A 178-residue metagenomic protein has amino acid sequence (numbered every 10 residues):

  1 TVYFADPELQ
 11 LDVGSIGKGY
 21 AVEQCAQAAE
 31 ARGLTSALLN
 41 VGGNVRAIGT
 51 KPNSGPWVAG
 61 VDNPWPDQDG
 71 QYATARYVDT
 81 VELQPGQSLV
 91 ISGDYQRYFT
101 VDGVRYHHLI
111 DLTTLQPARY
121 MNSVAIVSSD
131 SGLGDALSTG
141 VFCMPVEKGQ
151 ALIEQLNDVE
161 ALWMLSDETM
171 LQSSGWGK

Functional and structural regions predicted by a protein language model:
T1-K178: Mature catalytic core of soluble alpha/beta enzymes
